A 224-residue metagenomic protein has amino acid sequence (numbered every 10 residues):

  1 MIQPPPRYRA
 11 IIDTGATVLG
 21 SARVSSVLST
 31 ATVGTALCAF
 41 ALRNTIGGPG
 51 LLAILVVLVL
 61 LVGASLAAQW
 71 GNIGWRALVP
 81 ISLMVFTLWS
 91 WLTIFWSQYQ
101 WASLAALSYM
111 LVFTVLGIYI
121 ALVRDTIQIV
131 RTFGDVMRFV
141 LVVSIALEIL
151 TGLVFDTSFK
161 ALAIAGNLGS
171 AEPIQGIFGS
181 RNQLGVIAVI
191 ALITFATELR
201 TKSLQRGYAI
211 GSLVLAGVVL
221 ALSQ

Functional and structural regions predicted by a protein language model:
M1-L92, Q128, D135: Transmembrane signal-anchor hairpin modules in multi-pass inner-membrane enzymes, especially those that act on
S26-G34, S82-M84, L107-S108, L184-A188 (+1 more regions): Short hydrophobic alpha-helical membrane-embedded segments
T35-A39, L61-V62, T87-S90, F113-L116 (+2 more regions): Hydrophobic, membrane-inserted alpha-helices
L37-L55, L92-Y109, E148-L184, A221-Q224: Membrane interfacial helix motifs at helix-loop boundaries and amphipathic/re-entrant anchors
L52-V62, A105-G117, N182-E198: Hydrophobic core segments of transmembrane alpha-helices in multi-pass, intramembrane catalytic enzymes
L60-I73, I118-Q128, T194-L204: Structural signal for the C-terminal ends of transmembrane alpha-helices and the immediately following loop
I94-E148: Transmembrane alpha-helical segments and their membrane-water interfaces
G134-L162, G169, G176-Q224: Alpha-helical transmembrane segments of multi-pass inner-membrane proteins
